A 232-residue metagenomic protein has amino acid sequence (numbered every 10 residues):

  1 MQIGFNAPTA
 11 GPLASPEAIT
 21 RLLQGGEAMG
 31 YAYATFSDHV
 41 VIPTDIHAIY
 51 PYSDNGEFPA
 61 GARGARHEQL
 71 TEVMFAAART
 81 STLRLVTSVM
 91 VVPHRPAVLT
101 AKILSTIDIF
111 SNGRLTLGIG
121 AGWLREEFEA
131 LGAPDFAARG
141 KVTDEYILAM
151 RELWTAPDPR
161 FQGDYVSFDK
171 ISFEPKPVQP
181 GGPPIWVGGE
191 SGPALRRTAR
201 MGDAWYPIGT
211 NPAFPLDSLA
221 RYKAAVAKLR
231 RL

Functional and structural regions predicted by a protein language model:
M1-L232: Active-site-adjacent structural elements that line small-molecule/cofactor binding pockets in enzymes
